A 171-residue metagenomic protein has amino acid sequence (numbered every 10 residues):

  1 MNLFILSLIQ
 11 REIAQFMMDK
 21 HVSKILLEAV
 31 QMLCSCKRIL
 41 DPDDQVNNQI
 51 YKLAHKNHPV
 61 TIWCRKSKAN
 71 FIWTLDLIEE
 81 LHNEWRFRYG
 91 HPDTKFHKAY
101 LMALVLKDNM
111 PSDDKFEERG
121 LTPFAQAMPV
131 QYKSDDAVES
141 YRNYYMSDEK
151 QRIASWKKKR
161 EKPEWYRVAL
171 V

Functional and structural regions predicted by a protein language model:
M1-N57, T61-V171: Sequence termini and other peripheral, non-core segments
